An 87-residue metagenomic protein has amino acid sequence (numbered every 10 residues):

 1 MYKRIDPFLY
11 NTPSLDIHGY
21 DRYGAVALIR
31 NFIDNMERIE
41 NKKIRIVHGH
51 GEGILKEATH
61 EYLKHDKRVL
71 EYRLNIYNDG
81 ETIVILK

Functional and structural regions predicted by a protein language model:
M1-K87: Long, charged, low-complexity intrinsically disordered regions
